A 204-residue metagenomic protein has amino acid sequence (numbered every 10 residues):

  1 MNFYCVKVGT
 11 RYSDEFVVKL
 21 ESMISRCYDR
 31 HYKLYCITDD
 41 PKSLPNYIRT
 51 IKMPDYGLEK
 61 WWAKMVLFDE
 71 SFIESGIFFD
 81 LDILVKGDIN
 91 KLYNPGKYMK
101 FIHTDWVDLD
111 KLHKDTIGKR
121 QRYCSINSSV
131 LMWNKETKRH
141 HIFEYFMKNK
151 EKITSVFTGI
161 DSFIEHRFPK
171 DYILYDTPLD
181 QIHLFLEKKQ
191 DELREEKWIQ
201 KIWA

Functional and structural regions predicted by a protein language model:
M1-A204: Glycosyltransferase catalytic domains, chiefly GT-A lineage
